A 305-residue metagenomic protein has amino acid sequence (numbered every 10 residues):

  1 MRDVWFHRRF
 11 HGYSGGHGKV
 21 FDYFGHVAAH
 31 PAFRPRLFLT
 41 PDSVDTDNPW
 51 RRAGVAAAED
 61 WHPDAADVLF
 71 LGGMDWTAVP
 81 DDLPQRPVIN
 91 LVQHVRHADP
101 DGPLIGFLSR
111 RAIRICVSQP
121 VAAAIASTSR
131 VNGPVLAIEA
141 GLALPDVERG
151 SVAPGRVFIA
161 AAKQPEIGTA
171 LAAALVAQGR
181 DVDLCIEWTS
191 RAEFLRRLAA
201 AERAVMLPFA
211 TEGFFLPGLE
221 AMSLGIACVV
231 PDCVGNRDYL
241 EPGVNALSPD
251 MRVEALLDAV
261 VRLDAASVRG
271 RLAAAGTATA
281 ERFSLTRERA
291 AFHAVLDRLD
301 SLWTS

Functional and structural regions predicted by a protein language model:
G16-K19, Y23, A123-A192: Conserved catalytic-core segment of nucleotide-activated headgroup transferases in glycan assembly
D42-R110: Extended catalytic core of nucleotide-activated donor transferases of GT-like folds
L195, G218-S223, R237-D238: Short alpha-helical segment that forms part of, or immediately flanks, the ligand-binding pocket in carbohydrate-active
M206-L216, C233, R237-D238: Nucleotide-sugar-dependent
A227-V230: Short hydrophobic beta-strand element within catalytic cores of glycosyltransferases and related nucleotide-activated
P242-E254, V260-S267: Conserved acidic donor-binding segment of nucleotide-sugar-dependent glycosyltransferases
V268-F283, A291: A short, well-ordered alpha-helix in the C-terminal region of glycosyltransferases
L285-S305: C-terminal alpha-helical cap of glycosyltransferases
